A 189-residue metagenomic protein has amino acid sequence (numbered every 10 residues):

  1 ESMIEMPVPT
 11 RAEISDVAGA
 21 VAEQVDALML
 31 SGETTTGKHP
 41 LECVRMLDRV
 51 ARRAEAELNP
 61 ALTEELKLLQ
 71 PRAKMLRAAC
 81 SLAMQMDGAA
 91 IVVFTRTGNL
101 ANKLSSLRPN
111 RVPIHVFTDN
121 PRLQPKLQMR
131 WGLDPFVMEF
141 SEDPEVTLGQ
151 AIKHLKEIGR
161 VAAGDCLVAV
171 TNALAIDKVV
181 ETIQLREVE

Functional and structural regions predicted by a protein language model:
E1-A12: Active-site mouth loops of central-metabolism enzymes
D16-P40: Glycine-rich phosphate-binding active-site loops on the catalytic face of alpha/beta enzymes
A20, L104, L167: Conserved, mostly hydrophobic/aromatic
T34-A56, E181-R186: C-terminal helical cap(s) of enzyme catalytic domains, especially alpha/beta-barrels
M46-C80: Long, charged amphipathic helices and adjacent flexible linkers at domain junctions
L100-N102, R108-V146: Nucleotide-binding motor/catalytic cores of P-loop/tubulin-like NTPases across gene-expression machines
D134-V137, G149-K153, V180-E189: Beta-strand/loop-dominated core regions that host nucleotide or nucleotide-derived cofactor-binding catalytic loops
A162-V170, L174, E181-V188: C-terminal binding/interaction regions
